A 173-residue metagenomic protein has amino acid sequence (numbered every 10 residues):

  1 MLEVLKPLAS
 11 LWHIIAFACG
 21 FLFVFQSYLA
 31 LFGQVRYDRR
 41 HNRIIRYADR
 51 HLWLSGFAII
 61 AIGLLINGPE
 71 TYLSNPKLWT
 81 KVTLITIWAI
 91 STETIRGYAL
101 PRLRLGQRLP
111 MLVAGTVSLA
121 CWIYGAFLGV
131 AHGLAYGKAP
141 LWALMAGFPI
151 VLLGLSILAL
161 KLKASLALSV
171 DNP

Functional and structural regions predicted by a protein language model:
M1-P173: Polytopic transmembrane helical bundles with strong interfacial aromatic enrichment
